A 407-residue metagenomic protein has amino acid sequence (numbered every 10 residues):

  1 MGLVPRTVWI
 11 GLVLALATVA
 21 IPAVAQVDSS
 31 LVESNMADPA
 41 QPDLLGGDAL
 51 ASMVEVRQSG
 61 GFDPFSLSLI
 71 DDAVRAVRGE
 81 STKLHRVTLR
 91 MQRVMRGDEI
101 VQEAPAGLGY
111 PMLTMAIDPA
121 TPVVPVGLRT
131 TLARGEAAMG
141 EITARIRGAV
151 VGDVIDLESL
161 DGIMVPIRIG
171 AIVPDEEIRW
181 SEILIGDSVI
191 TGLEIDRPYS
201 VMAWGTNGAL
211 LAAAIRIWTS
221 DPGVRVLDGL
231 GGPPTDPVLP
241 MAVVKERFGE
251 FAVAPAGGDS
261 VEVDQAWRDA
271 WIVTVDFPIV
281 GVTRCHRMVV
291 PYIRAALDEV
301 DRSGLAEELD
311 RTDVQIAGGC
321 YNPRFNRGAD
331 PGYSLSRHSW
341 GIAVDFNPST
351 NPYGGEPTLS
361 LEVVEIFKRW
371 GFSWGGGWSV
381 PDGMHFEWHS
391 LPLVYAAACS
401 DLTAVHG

Functional and structural regions predicted by a protein language model:
M1-V27: Secretory targeting and sorting signals
V19-A106, A209-D228: Hydrophobic, regular-secondary-structure patches
G47-A51, V173-P222: Small-residue transmembrane helix packing/gating motifs
R57-D63, A133-R134, V275-R287, G332 (+1 more regions): Second-shell loop/turn segments in exported
H85-A133: The feature marks short, hydrophobic/small-residue-biased sequence motifs that occur predominantly
T114, P125-T191, I195-P198: Hydrophobic secondary-structure segments that place a key small or acidic residue at a functional site
R247-T312: Active-site acidic/histidine clusters and adjacent loop/turn architecture that either coordinate catalytic ions
A329-G407: Catalytic cores and adjacent binding grooves of peptidoglycan-active enzymes
